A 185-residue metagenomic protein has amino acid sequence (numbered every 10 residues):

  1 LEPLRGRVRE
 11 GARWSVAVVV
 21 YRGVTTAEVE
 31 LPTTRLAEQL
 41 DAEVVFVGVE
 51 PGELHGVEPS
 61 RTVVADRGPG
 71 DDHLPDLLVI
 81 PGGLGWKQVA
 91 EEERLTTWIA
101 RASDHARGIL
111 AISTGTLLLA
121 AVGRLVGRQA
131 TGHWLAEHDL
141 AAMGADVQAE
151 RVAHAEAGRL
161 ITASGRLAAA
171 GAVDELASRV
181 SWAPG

Functional and structural regions predicted by a protein language model:
L1-I109, L117-A121, V126, H138-D139 (+4 more regions): Extended, subdomain-level signal for the structured scaffold at the beginning of enzyme domains
A130: Anionic-ligand binding patches
L135: Aromatic/histidine-rich interaction motifs
